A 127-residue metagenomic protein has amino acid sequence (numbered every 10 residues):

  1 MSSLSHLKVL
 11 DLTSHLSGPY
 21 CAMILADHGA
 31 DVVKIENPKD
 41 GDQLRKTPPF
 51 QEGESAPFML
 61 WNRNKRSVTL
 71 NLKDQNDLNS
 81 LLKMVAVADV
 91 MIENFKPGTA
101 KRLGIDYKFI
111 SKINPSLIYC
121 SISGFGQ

Functional and structural regions predicted by a protein language model:
M1-Q127: N-terminal helix-loop segment corresponding to the beta1-alpha1 unit of nucleotide/adenylate-binding folds
